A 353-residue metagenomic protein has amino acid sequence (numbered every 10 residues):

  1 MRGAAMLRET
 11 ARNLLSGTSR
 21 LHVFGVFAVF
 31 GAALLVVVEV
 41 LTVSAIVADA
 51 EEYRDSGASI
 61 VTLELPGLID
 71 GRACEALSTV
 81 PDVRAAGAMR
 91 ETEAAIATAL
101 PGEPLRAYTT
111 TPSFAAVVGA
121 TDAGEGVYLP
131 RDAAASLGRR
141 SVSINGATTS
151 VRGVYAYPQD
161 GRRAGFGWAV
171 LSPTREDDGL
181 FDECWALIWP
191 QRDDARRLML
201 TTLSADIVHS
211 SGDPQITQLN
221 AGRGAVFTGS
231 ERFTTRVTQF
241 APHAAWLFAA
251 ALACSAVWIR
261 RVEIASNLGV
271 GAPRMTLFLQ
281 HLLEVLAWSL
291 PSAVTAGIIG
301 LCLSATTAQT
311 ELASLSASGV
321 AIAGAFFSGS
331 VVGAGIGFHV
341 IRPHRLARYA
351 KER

Functional and structural regions predicted by a protein language model:
M1-L35: N-terminal Sec/SRP start-transfer signal
R2-G3, I46-T110: Membrane-proximal extracellular/periplasmic loop immediately following the first transmembrane helix
F27-L34, T235-A251, S292, A325: Alpha-helical transmembrane segments of integral membrane proteins
E39-T42, T238-A265, L277, L282: A hydrophobic alpha-helix feature that marks transmembrane segments and, especially, their cytosolic C-terminal ends
V80-R84, E91-G224: Basic-flanked hydrophobic alpha-helices used for secretion and membrane insertion
I207-A245, S255-A256: Peri-transmembrane interface segments
S266-A334: Transmembrane alpha-helical interface segments in multi-pass membrane proteins
G324-R353: C-terminal membrane-exit region of the final transmembrane helix in multipass inner-membrane proteins
